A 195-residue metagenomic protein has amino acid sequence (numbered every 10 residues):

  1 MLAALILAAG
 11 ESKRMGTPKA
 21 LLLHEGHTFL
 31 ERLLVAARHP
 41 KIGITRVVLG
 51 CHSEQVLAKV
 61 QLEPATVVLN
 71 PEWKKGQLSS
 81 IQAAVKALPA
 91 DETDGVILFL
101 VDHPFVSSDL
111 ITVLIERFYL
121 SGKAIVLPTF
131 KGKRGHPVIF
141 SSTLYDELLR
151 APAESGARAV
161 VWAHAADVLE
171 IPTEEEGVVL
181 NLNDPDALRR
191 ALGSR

Functional and structural regions predicted by a protein language model:
M1-E54: N-terminal glycine-rich phosphate-binding loop and ensuing alpha1 helix
M15, V56-V60, L114, L148 (+1 more regions): Hydrophobic packing residues within well-ordered alpha-helices of enzyme cores
T17, R134-H136, V178-V179: Glycine-rich phosphate-binding loop of ATP-grasp-fold ATP-dependent ligases
H24, V68-N70, P128, I171 (+1 more regions): Hydrophobic residues at beta-strand termini and immediately following loops that shape nucleotide-binding pockets
L30, S53, L78-I81, I111 (+3 more regions): A general structural signal for well-ordered alpha-helical segments in protein cores
R32-G95, D109, E116: Conserved N-terminal catalytic core of the sugar/cofactor nucleotidyltransferase
K74-L149: Conserved beta-loop-beta/alpha segment of the NTase-like Rossmann-fold superfamily that binds/positions NTPs
D146, P152-R195: Conserved alpha/beta core of the MobA/IspD/sugar-nucleotide pyrophosphorylase nucleotidyltransferase superfamily
